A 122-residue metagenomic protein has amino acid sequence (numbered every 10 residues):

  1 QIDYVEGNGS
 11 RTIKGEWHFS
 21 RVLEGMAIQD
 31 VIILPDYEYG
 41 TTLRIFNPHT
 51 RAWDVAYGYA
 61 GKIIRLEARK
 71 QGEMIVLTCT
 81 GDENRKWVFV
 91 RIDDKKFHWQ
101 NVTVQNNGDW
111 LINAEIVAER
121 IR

Functional and structural regions predicted by a protein language model:
Q1-R122: Hydrophobic small-molecule pocket/channel-lining residues, especially in calycin-type beta-barrels
